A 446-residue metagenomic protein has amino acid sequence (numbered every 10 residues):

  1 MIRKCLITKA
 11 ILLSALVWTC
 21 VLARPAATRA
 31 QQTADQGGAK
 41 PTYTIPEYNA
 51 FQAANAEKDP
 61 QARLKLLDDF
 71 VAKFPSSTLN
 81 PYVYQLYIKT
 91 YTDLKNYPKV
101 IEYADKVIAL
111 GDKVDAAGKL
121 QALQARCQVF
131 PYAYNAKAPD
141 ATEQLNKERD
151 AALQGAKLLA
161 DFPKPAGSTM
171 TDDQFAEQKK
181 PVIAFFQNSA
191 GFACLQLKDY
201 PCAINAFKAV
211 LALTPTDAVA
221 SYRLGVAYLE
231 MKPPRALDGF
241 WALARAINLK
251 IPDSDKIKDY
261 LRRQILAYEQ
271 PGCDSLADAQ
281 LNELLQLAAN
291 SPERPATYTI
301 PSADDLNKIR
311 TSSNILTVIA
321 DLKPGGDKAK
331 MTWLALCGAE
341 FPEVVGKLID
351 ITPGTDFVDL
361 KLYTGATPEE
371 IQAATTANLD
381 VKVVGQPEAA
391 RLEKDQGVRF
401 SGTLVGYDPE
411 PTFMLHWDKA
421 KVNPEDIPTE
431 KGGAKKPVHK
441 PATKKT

Functional and structural regions predicted by a protein language model:
P25-L86: N-terminal leader/linker segments that initiate helical-solenoid repeat arrays
E57, L94, A133-N135, T142 (+2 more regions): Structural motif corresponding to the intra-repeat A-B loop/turn of tetratricopeptide repeats
K73-P81, A109-Q121, L158-V182, L197 (+3 more regions): Short solvent-exposed coil/turn linkers within tandem alpha-helical repeat scaffolds
V107-A109, E143-A160, L229, P233-D253 (+3 more regions): TPR/TPR-like (Sel1-like) alpha-helical repeat modules
L159-S168, L261-Q264, E269-W333, K421-T446: Pro/Ala/Gly-rich low-complexity, hydrophilic intrinsically disordered segments
V384-S401: Short nucleic-acid-contacting surface segments enriched for D/E, G, S/T with interspersed K/R
